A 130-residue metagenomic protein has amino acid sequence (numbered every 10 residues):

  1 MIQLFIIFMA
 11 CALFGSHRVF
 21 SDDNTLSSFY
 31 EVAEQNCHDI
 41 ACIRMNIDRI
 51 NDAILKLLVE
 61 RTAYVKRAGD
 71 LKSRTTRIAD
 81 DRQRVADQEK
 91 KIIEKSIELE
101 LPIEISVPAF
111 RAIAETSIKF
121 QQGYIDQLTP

Functional and structural regions predicted by a protein language model:
M1-S21: Classical Sec-dependent N-terminal signal peptides that target proteins to the secretory pathway
F14, F20-P130: Domain-level signature for soluble enzymes in the chorismate/prephenate branch of the shikimate pathway
